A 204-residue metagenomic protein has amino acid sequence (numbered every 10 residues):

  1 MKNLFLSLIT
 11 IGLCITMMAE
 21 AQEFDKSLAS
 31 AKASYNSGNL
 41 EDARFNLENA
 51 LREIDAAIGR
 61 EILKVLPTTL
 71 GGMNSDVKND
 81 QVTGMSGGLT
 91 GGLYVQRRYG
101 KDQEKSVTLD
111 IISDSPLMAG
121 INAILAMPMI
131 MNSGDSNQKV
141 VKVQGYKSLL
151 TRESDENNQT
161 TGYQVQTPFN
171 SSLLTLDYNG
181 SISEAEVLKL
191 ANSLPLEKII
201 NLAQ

Functional and structural regions predicted by a protein language model:
M1-F5: Positively charged n-region of N-terminal signal peptides that target proteins for export
L6-C14: Hydrophobic helical h-region of N-terminal Sec-dependent signal peptides in bacterial secretory/periplasmic proteins
I15-A21: Sec/Tat signal peptide C-region and signal peptidase I cleavage site
M18, T108-I112, L174-Y178: Conserved short hydrophobic patches within well-ordered secondary structure
F24-K32, N46-E48, N137-Q204: A short, solvent-exposed beta-edge/loop patch
D25, S30-Y94, E186-Q204: N-terminal "mature-domain start" segment
V65-N158: Short, solvent-exposed recognition patches
